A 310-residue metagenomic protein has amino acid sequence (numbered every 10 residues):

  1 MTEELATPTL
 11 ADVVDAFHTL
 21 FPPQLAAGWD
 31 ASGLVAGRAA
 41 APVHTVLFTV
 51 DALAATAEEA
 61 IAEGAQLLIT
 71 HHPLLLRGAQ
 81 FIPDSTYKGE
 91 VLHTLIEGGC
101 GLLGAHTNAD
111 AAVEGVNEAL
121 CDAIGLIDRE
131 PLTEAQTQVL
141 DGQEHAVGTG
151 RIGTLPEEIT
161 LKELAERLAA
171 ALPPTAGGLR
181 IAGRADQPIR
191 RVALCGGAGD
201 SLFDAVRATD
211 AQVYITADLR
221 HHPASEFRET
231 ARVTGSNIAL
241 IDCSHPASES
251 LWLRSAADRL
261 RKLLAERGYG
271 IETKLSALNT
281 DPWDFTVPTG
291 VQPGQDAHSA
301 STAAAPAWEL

Functional and structural regions predicted by a protein language model:
M1-L310: Hydrophobic structural segments
